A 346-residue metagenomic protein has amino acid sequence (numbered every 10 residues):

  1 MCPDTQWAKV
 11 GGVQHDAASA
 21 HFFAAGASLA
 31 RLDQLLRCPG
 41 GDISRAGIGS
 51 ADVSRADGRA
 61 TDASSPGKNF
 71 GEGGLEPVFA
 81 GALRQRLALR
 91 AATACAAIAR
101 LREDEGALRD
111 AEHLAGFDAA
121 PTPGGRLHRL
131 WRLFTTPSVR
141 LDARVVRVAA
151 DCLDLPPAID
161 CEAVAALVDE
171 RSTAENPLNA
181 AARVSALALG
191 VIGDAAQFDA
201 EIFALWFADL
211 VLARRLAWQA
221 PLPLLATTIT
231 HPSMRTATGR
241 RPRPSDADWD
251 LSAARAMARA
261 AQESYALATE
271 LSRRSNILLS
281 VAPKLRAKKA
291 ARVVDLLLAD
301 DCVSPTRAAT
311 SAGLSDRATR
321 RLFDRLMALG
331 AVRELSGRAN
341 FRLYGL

Functional and structural regions predicted by a protein language model:
M1-L189: N-terminal structured helix/loop subdomain that forms the ligand-binding/catalytic interface in diverse enzymes
D160-L224: Loop-centered beta-sheet repeat module
A213-S280: Long, low-complexity, charged/polar intrinsically disordered regions in eukaryotic proteins
A282-A287, G337-L346: Short, cationic-aromatic polyanion-contact patches
V293, A299-S311: Short acidic, hydrophobic short linear motifs in intrinsically disordered regions
L297, T319-L329: Basic amphipathic alpha-helical segments that dock to polyanions
M327-G337: A short, conserved structural fragment
